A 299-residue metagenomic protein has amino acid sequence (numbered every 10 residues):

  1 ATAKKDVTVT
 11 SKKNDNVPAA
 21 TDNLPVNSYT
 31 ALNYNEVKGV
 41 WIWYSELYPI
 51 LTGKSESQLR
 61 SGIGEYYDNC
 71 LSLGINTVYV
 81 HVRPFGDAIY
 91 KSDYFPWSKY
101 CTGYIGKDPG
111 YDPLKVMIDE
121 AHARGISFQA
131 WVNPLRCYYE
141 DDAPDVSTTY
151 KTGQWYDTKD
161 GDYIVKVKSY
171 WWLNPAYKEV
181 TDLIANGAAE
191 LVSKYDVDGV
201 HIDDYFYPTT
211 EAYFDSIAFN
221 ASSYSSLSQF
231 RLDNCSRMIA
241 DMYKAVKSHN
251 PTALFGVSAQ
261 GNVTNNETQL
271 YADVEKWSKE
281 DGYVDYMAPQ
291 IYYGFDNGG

Functional and structural regions predicted by a protein language model:
T30-L59, Q129-A130, L135-E190, K194: Active-site-adjacent "subsite" loops/lids of carbohydrate-active enzymes
N35, E46, G86-P113, D142-N174 (+1 more regions): Aromatic- and acidic-residue-enriched carbohydrate-binding clefts of CAZyme catalytic domains
K38-I42, V78-V80, F128-A130, V200-I202 (+2 more regions): Hydrophobic faces of well-ordered beta-strands that scaffold small-molecule active sites in alpha/beta enzyme cores
W43-L47, R83-F85, N133-L135, I202-Y207 (+2 more regions): Active-site beta-loop-alpha junctions enriched in small/polar residues
E56-S57, R83-A88, K107-D108, G261-L270 (+1 more regions): Acidic-and-aromatic substrate-binding clefts and catalytic sites of carbohydrate-active enzymes
S61-D87, Y195-V197: Catalytic domains of carbohydrate-active enzymes, especially glycoside hydrolases
Y66, P84-N133, L227-H249: Aromatic-lined substrate-binding rim segments of carbohydrate-active enzymes
N76, T152-K276, E280, Y292-Y293: Polysaccharide-binding and catalytic clefts of secreted carbohydrate-active enzymes
